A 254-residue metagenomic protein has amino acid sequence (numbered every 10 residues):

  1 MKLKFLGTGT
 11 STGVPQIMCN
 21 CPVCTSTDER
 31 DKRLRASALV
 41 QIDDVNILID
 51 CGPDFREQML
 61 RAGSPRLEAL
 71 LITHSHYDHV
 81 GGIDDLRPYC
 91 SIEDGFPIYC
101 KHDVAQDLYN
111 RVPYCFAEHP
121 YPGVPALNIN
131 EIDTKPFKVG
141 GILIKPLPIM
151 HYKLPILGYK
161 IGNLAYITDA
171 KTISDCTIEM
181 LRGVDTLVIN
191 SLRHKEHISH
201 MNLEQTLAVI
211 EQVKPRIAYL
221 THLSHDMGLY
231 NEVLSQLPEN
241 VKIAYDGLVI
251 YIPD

Functional and structural regions predicted by a protein language model:
M1-I167, E232-P253: Binuclear metal-dependent hydrolase catalytic cores
D54, H76, K171, L192 (+1 more regions): Catalytic metal-binding/acid-base residues of hydrolase active sites
P146-L147, I167-D169, I189, L220-T221: Thr-Gly-centered strand-to-loop micro-motif
K160-I161, Y166-C176, M180: Short, structured interface segments that constitute the first stable element of a domain
S174-D254: Binuclear metal-ion centers of metallo-dependent hydrolases, dominated by the metallo-beta-lactamase
